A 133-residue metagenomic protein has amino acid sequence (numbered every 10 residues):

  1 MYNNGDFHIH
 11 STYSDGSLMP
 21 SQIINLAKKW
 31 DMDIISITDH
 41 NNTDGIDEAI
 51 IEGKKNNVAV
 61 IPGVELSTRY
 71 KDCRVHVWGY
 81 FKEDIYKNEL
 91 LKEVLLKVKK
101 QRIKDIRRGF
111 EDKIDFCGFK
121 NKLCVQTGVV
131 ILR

Functional and structural regions predicted by a protein language model:
M1-C73: An N-terminally biased module of ancient metal coordination in phosphate/nucleic-acid-related enzymes
Y2, K54-R133: Extended substrate/RNA-proximal surfaces in nucleic-acid metabolism proteins
